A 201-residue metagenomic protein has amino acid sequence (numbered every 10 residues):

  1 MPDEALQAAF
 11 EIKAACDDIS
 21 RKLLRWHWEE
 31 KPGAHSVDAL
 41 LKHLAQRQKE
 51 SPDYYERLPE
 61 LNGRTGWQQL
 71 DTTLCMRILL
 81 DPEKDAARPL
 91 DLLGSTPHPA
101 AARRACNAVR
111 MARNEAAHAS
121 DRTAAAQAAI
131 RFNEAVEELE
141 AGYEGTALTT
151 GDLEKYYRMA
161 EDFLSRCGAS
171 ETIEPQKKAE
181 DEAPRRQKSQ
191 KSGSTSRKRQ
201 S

Functional and structural regions predicted by a protein language model:
M1-G193: Amphipathic alpha-helical interface elements
S194-S201: Long, low-complexity, intrinsically disordered segments
